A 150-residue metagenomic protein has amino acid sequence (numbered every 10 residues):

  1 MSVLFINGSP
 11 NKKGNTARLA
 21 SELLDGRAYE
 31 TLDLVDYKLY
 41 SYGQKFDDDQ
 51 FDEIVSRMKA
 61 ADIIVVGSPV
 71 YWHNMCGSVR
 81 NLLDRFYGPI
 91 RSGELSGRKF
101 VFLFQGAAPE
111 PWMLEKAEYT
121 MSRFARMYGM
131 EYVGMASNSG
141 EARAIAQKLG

Functional and structural regions predicted by a protein language model:
M1-R91, S122, R126-G150: N-terminal beta1-alpha1-beta2 submodule of the flavodoxin-like/Rossmannoid cofactor-binding fold
S96-M135: Short, glycine-/small-residue-rich phosphate/pyrophosphate-handling segment
